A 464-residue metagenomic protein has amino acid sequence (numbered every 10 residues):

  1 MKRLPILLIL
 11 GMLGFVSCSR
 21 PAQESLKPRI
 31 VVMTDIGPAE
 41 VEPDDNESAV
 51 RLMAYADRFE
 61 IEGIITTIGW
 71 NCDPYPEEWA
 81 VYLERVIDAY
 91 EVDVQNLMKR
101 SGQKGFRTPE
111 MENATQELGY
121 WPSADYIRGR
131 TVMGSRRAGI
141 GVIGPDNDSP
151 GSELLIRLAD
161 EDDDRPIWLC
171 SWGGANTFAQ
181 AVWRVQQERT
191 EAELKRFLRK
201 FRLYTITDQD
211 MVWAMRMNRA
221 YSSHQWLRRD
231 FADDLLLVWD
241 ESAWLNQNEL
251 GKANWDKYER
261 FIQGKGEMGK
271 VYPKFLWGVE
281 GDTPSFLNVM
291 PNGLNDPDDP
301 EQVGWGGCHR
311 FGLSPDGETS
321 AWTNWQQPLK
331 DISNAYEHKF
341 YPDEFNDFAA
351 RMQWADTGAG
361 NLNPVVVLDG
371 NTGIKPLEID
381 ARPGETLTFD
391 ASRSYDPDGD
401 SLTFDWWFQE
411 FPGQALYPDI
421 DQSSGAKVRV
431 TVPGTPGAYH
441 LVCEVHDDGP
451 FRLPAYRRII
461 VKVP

Functional and structural regions predicted by a protein language model:
M1-L4: Positively charged n-region of N-terminal signal peptides that target proteins for export
I6-G14: Bacterial N-terminal signal peptides
R20-T388, S394-L416, K427-R429, A438: N-terminal acidic, glycine/proline-rich low-complexity segments
D419-S424: Short beta-strand segments within Ig-like beta-sandwich modules, predominantly Fibronectin type-III
H446-R452: Short, solvent-exposed loop/turn segments at the edges of extracellular beta-sandwich modules
R452-I459: Extracellular and select intracellular beta-sandwich modules with Ser/Thr-enriched, small-residue motifs on
I460-P464: Short beta-strand edge segments in extracellular beta-sheet folds
